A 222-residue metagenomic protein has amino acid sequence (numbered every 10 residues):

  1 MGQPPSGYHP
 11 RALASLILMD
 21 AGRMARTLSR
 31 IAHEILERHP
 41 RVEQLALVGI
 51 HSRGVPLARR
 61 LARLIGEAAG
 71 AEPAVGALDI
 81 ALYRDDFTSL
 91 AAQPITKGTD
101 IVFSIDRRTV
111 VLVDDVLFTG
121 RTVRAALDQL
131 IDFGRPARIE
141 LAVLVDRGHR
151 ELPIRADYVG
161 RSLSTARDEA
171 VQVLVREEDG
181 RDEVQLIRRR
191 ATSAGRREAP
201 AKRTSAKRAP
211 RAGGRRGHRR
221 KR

Functional and structural regions predicted by a protein language model:
M1-R222: PRPP-associated nucleotide enzymes
